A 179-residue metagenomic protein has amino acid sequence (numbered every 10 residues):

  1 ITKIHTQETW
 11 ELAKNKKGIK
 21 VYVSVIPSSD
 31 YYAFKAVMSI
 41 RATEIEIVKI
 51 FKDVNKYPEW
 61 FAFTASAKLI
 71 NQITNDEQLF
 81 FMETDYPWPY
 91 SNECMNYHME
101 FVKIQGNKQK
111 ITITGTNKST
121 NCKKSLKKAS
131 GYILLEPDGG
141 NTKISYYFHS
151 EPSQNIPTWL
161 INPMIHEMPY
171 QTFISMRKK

Functional and structural regions predicted by a protein language model:
I1-K179: Eukaryotic helix-grip
